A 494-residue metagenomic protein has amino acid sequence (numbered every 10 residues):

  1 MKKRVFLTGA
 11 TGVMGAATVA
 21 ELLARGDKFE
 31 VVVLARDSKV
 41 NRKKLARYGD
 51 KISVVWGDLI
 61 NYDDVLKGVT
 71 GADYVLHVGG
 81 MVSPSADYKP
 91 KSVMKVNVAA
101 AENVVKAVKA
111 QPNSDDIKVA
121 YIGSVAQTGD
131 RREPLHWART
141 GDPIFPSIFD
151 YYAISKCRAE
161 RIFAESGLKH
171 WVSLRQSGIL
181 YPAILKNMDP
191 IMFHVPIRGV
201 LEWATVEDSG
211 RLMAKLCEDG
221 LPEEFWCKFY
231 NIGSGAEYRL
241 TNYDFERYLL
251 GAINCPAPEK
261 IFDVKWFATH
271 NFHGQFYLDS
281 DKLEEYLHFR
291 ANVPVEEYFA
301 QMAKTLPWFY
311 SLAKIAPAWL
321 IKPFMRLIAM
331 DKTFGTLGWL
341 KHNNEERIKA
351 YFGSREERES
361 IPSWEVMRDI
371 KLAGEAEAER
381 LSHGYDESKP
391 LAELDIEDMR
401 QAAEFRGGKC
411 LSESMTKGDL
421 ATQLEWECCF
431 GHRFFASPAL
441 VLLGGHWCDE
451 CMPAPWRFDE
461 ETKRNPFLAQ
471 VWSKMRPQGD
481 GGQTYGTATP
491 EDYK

Functional and structural regions predicted by a protein language model:
K3-R25: N-terminal Rossmann NAD(P)H-binding glycine-rich loop of SDR-like oxidoreductase domains
G26-V40: Conserved glycine-rich Rossmann-like NAD(P)H-binding loop of the short-chain dehydrogenase/reductase
V40, Y48-A99: NAD(P)H-binding glycine-rich loop region in Rossmannoid oxidoreductase-like domains and their noncatalytic homologs
M81, A99-F149: Conserved Rossmann-fold NAD(P)-dependent oxidoreductase catalytic core, especially the SDR/UDP-sugar
K95, Q127-V172, H194-I197: Catalytic helix-loop patch of NAD(P)-dependent Rossmann-fold dehydrogenases
P182, N187-P190, V200-E237: Alpha-helical substrate-binding/gating segment
K215-D281, E285-Y286, E296-E297, M302-A378: Mid/C-terminal beta-alpha module of Rossmann-like enzyme folds, strongest in SDR-family dehydrogenases/epimerases
W364-K494: Functional cation/ligand-contacting sites centered on basic and imidazole/sulfhydryl donors
